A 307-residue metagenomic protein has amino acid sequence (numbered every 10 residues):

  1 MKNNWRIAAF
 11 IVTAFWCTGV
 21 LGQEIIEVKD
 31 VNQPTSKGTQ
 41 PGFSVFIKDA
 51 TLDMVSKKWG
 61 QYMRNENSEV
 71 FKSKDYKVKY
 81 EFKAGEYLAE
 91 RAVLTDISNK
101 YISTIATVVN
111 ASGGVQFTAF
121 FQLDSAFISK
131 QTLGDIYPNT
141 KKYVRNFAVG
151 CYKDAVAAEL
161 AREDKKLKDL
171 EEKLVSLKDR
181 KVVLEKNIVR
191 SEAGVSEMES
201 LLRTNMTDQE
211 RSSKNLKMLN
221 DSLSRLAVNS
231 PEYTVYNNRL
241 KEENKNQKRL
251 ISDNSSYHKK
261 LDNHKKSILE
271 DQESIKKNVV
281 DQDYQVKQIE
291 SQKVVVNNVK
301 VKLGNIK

Functional and structural regions predicted by a protein language model:
M1-E27: Bacterial Sec-dependent N-terminal signal peptides
V20-F43, L52, R145-N146, D154-A157 (+4 more regions): Sec-dependent signal peptide cleavage junction
G22-Q131: N-terminal, leucine/charged-rich tether regions that mediate assembly and partner docking in large macromolecular
A50, M54-K58, N139, R162 (+8 more regions): Extracytoplasmic/secreted proteins, especially bacterial periplasmic and envelope-associated proteins
V108-K186: Soluble oligomerization/assembly scaffold segments of membrane-associated complexes
L177-K260: Extended alpha-helical coiled-coil "stalk/arm" regions that act as elongated linkers or oligomerization scaffolds
Y233, L240-K293, V299: Amphipathic alpha-helical coiled-coil segments
